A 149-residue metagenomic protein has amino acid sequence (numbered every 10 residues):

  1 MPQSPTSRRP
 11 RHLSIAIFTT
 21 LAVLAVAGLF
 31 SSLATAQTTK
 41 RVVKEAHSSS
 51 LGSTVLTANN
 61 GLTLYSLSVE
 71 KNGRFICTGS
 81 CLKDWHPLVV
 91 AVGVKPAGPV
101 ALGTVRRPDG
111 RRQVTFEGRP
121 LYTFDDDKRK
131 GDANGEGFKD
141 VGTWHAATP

Functional and structural regions predicted by a protein language model:
M1-R11: N-terminal secretory signal peptides that target proteins for export/translocation
P2, T19, L29-P149: Compact beta-sheet-dominated domain cores in extracellular/mature segments
R11-L24: Sec-dependent N-terminal signal peptides
